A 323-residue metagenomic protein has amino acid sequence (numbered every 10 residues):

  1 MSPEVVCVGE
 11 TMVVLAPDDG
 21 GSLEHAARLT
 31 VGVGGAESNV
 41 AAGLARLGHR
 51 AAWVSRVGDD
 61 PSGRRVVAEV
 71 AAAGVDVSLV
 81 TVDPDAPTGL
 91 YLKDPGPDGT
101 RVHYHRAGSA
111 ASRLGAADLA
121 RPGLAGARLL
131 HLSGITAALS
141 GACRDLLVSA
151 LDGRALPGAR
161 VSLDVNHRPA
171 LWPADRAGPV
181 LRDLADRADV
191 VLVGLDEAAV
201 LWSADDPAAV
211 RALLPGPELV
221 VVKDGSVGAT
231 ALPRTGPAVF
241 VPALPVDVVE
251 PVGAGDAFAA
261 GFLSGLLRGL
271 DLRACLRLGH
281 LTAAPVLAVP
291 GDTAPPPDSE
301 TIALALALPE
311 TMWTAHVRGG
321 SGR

Functional and structural regions predicted by a protein language model:
M1-D76, W313-R323: Glycine-rich phosphate/adenosyl-contacting loop at the front of the ribokinase-like
M1-V6, D205-R323: Conserved phosphate-binding/catalytic region of the ribokinase-like
T11, I135, V165, A257: Active-site metal-binding loops of divalent metal-dependent hydrolases
R50-I135, A303-R323: Conserved N-terminal subdomain of the carbohydrate kinase-like
A107, I135, N166-A170, D196-E197 (+2 more regions): Active-site beta-loop-alpha junctions enriched in small/polar residues
L119, A137, R168, A198-A199 (+2 more regions): A generic structural signal for short hydrophobic patches within well-formed alpha-helices
P157, P169-A238: Conserved phosphate/ATP/ADP-binding segment of small-molecule kinases
G158-V165: Short beta-strand/loop segments at the ligand-binding rim of alpha/beta enzyme cores
